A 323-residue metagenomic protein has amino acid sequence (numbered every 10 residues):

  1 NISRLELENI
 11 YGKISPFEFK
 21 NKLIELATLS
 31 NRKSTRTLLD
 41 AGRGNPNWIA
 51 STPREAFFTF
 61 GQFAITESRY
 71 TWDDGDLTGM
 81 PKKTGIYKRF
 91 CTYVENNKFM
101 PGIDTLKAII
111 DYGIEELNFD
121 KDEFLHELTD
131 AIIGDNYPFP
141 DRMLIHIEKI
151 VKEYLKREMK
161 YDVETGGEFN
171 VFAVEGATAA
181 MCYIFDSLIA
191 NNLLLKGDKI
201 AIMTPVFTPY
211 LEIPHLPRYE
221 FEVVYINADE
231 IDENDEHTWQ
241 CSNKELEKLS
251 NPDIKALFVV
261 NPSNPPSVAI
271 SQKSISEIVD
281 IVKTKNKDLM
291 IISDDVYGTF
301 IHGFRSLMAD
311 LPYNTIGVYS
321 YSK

Functional and structural regions predicted by a protein language model:
N1-R142: N-terminal "arm"/small-domain region of PLP-dependent enzymes with the aminotransferase-like
T78-N286, G298-S320: Conserved core of the PLP fold type I
D294-D295: Walker B catalytic acidic pair
